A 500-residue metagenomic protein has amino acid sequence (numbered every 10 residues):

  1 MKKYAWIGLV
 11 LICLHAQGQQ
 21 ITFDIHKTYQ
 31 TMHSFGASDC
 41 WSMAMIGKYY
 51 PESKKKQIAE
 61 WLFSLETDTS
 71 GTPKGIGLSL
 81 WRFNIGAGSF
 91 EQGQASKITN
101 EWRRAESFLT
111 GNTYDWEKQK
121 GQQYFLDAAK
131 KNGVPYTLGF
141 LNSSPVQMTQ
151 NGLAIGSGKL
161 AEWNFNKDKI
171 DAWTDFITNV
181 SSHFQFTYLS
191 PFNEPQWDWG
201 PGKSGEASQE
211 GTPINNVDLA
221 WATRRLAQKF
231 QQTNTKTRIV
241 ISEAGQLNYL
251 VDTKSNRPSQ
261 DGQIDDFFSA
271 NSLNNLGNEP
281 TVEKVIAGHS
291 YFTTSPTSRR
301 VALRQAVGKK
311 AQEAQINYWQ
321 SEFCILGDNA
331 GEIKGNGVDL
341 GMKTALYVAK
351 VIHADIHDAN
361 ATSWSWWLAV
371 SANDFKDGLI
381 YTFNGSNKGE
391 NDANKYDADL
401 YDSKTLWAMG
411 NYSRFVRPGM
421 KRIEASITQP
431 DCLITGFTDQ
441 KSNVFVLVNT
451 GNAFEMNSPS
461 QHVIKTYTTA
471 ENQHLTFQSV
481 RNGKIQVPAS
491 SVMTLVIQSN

Functional and structural regions predicted by a protein language model:
M1-Q19: Bacterial Sec-dependent N-terminal signal peptides
G18-P191, W197, V217-S255, S259-S272 (+4 more regions): Non-catalytic accessory regions flanking glycosidase/transglycosidase catalytic cores in CAZymes
F90, S295, N373: Short glycine-rich, flexible loops that bind phosphorylated cofactors or substrates
D115-E117, Y124, T235-I239, L276-G331: Glycoside hydrolase catalytic-domain groove-lining segments
Q150-L153, P201-G205, G331-I333: Short acidic, glycine/proline-rich loop/turn micro-motifs
W163, G205-N215: Glycine-rich tight-turn/loop motif centered on a GG-T
P195-Q196, G245, A287, Y291-F292 (+2 more regions): Catalytic metal-binding/acid-base residues of hydrolase active sites
N317-G410, E424-I427: Aromatic/acidic polysaccharide-binding cleft in carbohydrate-active enzymes
